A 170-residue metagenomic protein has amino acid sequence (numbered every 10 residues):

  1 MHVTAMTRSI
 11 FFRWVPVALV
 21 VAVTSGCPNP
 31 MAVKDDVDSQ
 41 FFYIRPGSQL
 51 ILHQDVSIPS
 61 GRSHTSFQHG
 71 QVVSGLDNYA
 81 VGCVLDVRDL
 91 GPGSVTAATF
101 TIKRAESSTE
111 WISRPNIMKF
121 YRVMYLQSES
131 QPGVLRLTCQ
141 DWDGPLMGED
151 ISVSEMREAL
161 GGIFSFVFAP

Functional and structural regions predicted by a protein language model:
V3-V15: Bacterial N-terminal signal peptides that target proteins for export
P16-V21: Hydrophobic helical h-region of N-terminal Sec-dependent signal peptides in bacterial secretory/periplasmic proteins
V23-G26: C-terminal motif of bacterial Sec signal peptides marking the signal peptidase cleavage site
P28-R104: N-terminal secretory signal peptides
P46-S48, T96-A98, I117-M124, G133: Envelope-exposed proteins and targeting segments
H53, V123, Q127-E129: Short beta-strand and adjacent turn/loop elements
K103-S113: Short, conserved beta-turn/loop elements at beta-strand boundaries and strand-helix junctions
S130-P170: C-terminal partner/receptor-binding element of secreted or periplasmic proteins
